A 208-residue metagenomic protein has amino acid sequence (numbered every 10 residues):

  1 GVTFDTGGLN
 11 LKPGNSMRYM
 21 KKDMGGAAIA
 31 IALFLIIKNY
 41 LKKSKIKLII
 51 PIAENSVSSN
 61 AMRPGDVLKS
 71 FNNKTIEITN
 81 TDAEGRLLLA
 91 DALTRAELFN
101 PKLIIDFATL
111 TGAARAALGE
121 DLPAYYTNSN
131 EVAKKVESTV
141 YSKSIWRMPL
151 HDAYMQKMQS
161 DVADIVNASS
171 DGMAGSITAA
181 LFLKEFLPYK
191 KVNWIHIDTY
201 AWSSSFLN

Functional and structural regions predicted by a protein language model:
G1-N208: A generic structural signal for tightly packed, nonpolar segments enriched in small/aliphatic residues
